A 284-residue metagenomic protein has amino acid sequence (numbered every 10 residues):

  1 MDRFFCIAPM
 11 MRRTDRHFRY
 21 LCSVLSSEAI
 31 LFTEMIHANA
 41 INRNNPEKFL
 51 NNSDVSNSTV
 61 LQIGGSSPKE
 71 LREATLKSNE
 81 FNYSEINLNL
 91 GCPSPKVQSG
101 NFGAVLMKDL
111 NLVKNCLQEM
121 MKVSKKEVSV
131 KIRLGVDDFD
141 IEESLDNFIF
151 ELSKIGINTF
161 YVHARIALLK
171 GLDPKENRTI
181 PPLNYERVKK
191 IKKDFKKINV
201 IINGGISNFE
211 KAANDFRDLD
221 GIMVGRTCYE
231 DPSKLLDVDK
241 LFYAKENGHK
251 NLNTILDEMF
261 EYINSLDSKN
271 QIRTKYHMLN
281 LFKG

Functional and structural regions predicted by a protein language model:
M1-F4, N39-S58, C92, S99-G100 (+2 more regions): N-terminal small/glycine-rich loop or linker at the start of catalytic domains across soluble metabolic enzymes
F5-C6, M11, R16-H17, N115-Q118 (+5 more regions): Alpha/beta catalytic cores of nucleotide-metabolism and tRNA/nucleoside-modifying enzymes
C6, L31-F32, V60-Q62, N87-N89 (+3 more regions): Conserved beta-strand positions in the central sheet of alpha/beta enzyme cores
P9, G65, R72-F81, I86 (+7 more regions): Conserved alpha/beta-domain cores
M10-S84: Glycine-rich, positively charged N-terminal anion/phosphate-binding segment
H37-N42, G65-P68, L90-A104, I166-G171: Conserved radical SAM core fold
P95-L112, E142-E143, G171-Y185, K245: Glycine-rich tight-turn/loop motif centered on a GG-T
V130-D140, A164-N177: Active-site-proximal beta-alpha loop/turn segments in soluble metabolic enzymes
